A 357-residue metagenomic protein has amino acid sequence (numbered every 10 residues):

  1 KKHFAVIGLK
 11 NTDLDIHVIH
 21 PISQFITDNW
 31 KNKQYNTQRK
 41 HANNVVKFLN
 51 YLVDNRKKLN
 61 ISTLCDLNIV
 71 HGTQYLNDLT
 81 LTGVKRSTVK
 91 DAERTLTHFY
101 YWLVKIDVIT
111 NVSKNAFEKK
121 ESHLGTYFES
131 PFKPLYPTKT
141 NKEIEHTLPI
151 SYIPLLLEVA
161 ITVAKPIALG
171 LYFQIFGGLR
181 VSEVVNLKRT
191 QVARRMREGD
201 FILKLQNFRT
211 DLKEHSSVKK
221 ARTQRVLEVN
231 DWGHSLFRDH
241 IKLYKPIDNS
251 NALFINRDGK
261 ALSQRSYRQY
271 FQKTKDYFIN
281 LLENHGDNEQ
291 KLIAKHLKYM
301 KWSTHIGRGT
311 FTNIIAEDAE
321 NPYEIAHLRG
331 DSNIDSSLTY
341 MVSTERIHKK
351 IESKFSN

Functional and structural regions predicted by a protein language model:
P21-R39, N43-F128, L157: N-terminal core-binding DNA-recognition domain of tyrosine recombinases/integrases
D107, Y172-G199: Short, charged phosphate-coordinating catalytic segments
H123-P154, K213-D231, I247-S250: DNA breakage-rejoining catalytic core of tyrosine-based enzymes
I150-V181: Basic, Lys/Arg- and aromatic-enriched nucleic-acid-binding interface segment
N186-S235: Conserved tyrosine-mediated DNA breakage-rejoining catalytic core shared by Y-recombinases
D231-K273: Major-groove DNA-contacting interfaces characterized by cationic-aromatic clusters
Q272-H327: Short, basic (Lys/Arg/His-rich) helix/loop patches that form interaction surfaces in the mid-to-C-terminal regions
R329-K354: Catalytic-site neighborhood detector that most strongly recognizes the C-terminal catalytic loop/helix of tyrosine
